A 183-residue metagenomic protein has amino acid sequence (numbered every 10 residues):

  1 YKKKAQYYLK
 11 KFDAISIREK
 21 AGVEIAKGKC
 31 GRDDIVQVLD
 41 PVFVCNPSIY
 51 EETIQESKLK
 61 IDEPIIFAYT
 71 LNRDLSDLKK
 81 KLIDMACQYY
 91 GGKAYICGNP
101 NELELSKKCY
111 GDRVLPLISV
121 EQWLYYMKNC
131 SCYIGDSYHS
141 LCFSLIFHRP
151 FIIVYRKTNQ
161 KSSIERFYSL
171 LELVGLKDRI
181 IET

Functional and structural regions predicted by a protein language model:
Y1-T183: Active-site anion-handling motifs in enzyme catalytic cores
